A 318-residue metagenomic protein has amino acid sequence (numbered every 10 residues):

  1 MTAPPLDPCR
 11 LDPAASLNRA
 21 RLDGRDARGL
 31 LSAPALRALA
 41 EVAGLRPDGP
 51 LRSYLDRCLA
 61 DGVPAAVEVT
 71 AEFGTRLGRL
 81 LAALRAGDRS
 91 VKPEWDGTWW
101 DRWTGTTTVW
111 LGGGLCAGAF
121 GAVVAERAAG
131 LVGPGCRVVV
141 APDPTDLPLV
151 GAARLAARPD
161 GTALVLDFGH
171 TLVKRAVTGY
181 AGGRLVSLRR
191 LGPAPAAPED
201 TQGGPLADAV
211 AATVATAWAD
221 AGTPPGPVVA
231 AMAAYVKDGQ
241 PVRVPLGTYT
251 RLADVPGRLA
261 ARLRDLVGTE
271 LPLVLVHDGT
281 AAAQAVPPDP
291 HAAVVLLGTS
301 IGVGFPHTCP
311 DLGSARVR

Functional and structural regions predicted by a protein language model:
M1-L22, D26-A43, A152-R190, A292-P310: Gly/Thr-rich phosphate-binding beta-strand-loop-beta motif of the actin/hexokinase/Hsp70
M1-P8, D12-N18, L22, T98 (+3 more regions): N-terminal charged helix/coil linker that caps or initiates catalytic domains
A15-R76, R184-P198, M232-K237: A mobile "lid/hinge" subdomain adjacent to the ATP/sugar-phosphate binding pocket shared across diverse ATP-dependent
G24-G44, K92, G113, P224-R258 (+1 more regions): Gly/Ser/Thr-rich active-site cleft segment
L45-D101, V140-A141, P195-G226: Adenine-nucleotide phosphate-binding core of ATP-dependent small-molecule kinases
L77, T107-L111, V228-A230: Buried hydrophobic side chains on well-structured beta-strands
W100, G105, A117-L147, A196-G204 (+3 more regions): Glycine-rich phosphate-binding loop and adjoining helix at the ATP-binding site of ATP-dependent phosphoryl-transfer
G114-G121, G169-K174, Y235, T280-A281 (+1 more regions): Gly/Ser/Thr-rich loops at beta-strand to alpha-helix junctions that form or flank small-molecule/cofactor-binding
